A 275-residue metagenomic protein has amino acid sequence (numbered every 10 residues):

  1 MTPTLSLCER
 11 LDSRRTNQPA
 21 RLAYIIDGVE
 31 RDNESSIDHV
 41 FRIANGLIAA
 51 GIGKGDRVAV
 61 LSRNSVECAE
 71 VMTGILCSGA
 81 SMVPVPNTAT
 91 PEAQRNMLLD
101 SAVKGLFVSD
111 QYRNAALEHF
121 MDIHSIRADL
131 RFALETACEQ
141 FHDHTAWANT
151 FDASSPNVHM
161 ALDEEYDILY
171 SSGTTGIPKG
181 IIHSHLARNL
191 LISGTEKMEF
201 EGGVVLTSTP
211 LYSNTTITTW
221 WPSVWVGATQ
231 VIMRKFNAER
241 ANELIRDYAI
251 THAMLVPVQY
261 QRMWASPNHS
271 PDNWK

Functional and structural regions predicted by a protein language model:
T2-P3, A20-S65, A69-T73, T90-R95: Conserved AMP-binding/adenylate-forming core of the ANL superfamily
A20, F132, E139, N149-Y170 (+2 more regions): Conserved pre-ATP/AMP-binding loop-to-beta segment of ANL
S36-N45, L162, D167, I181-G202 (+2 more regions): Conserved structural elements of the adenylate-forming
A44, R57, R63-V83, N87-P91 (+4 more regions): A short helix-loop-beta submotif of the ANL/AMP-binding
R63, V108-E118, T209, I250-K275: Adenylate-forming
A89-H119, A148-T150, N189-L206, N237-H252: Conserved ATP-dependent adenylate/AMP-binding module captured primarily in the ANL superfamily
N114-L162, S266-P267: ANL superfamily adenylate-forming
N189-V204, Y212-M254, Y260-R262, S266-P271: Conserved AMP-binding/adenylation subdomain of ANL enzymes
